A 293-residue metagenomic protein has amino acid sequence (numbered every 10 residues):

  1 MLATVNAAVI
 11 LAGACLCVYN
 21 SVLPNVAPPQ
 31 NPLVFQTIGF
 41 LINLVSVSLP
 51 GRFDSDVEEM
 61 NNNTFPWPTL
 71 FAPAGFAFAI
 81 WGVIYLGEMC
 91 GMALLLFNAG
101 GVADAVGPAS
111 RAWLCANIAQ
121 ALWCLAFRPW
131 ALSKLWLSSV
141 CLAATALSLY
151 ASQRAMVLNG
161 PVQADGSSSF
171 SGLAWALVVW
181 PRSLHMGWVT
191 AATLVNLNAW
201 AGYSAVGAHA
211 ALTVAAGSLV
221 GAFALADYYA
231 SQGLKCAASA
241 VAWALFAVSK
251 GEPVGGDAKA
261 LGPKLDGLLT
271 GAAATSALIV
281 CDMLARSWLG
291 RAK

Functional and structural regions predicted by a protein language model:
L2-N6, P73-G75, S204-A224, A230 (+2 more regions): Membrane-interface transmembrane-helix boundary segments in multi-pass integral membrane proteins
N6-S21, G39-G51, S139-A151, A215-Y228 (+1 more regions): Hydrophobic core of alpha-helical transmembrane segments in multi-pass integral membrane proteins
N20-V26, R154-N159, M283-K293: Membrane-interface capping segments at transmembrane-helix boundaries
V22-V26, L125-L137, G202-G207, D227-Q232: Membrane-interface helix caps and helix-loop-helix hairpins in membrane proteins
P29-S139: Early transmembrane hairpin module of multi-pass membrane proteins
I38-S46, A112-C124, V140-S152, L177-N196: Alpha-helical transmembrane segments of multi-pass integral membrane proteins
F170-L225: A mid-sequence, solvent-exposed acidic-amphipathic segment
C236-F246: Central hydrophobic cores of alpha-helical transmembrane segments in multi-pass integral membrane proteins
